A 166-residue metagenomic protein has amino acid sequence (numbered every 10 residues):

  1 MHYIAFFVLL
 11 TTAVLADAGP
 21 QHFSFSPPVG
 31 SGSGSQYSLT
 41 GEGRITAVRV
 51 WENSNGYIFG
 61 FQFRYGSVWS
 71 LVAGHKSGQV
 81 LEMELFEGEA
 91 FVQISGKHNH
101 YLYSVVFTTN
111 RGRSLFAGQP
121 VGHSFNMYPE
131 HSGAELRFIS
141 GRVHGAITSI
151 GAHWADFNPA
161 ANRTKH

Functional and structural regions predicted by a protein language model:
H2-H166: Lectin-type carbohydrate-recognition ectodomains
